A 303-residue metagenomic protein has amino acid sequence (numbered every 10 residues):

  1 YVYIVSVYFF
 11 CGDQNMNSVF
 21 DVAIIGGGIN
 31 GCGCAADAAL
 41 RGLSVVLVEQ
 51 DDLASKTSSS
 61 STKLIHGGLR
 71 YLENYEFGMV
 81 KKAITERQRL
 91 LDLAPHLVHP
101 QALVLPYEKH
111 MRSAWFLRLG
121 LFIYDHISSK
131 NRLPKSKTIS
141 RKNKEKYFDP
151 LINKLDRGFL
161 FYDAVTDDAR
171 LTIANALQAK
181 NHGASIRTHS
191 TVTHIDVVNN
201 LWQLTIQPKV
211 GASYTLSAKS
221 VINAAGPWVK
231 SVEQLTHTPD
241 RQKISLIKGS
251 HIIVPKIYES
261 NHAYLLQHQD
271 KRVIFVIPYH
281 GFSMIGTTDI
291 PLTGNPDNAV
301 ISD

Functional and structural regions predicted by a protein language model:
F20, G211-S220: Core beta-strand elements of the Rossmann-like FAD/NAD(P) dinucleotide-binding domain in flavoenzyme oxidoreductases
V22-V46: N-terminal Rossmann-like FAD-binding beta1-loop-alpha1 element of flavoenzymes
I25, L216-G226: Short hydrophobic core segments
D37, H96-H99, N223-D303: Active-site substrate-recognition segment that forms the wall of the catalytic cavity or substrate channel
L40-S59: Glycine-rich FAD pyrophosphate-binding loop
K63-Y147: Dinucleotide-binding Rossmann-like beta1-alpha1 core, especially the glycine-rich loop that anchors the ADP
E145-H182, Q203, L216, T288-D297: Helix-loop-beta segment of a Rossmann-like dinucleotide-binding subdomain
T188-W202: A conserved short coil-to-beta-strand element within the FAD-binding core of flavoproteins
